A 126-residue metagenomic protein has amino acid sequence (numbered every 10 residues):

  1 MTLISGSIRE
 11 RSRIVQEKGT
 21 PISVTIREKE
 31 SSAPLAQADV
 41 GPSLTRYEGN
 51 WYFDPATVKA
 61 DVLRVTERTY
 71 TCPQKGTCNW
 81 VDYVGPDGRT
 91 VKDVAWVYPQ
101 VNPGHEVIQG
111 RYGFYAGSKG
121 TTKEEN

Functional and structural regions predicted by a protein language model:
M1-N126: Terminal leader/tail segments of proteins
